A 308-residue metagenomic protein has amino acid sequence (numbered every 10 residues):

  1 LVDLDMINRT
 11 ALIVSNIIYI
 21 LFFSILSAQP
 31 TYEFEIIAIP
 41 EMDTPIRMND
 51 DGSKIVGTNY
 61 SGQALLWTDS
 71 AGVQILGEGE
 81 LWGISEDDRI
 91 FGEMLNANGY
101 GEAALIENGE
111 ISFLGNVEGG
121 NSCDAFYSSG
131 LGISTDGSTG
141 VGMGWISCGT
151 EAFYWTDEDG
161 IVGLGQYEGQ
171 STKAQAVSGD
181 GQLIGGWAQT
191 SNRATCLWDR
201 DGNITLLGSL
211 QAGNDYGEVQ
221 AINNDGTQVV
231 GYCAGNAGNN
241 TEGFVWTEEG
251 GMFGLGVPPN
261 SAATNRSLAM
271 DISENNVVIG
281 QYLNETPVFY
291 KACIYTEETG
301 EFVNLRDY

Functional and structural regions predicted by a protein language model:
D5-I17: Bacterial N-terminal signal peptides that target proteins for export
R9-L12, F22, T264: Generic alpha-helical structural signal
S15-I25: Bacterial N-terminal signal peptides
Q29-Y308: Residue-level hotspots at or immediately adjacent to binding/recognition sites across diverse folds
